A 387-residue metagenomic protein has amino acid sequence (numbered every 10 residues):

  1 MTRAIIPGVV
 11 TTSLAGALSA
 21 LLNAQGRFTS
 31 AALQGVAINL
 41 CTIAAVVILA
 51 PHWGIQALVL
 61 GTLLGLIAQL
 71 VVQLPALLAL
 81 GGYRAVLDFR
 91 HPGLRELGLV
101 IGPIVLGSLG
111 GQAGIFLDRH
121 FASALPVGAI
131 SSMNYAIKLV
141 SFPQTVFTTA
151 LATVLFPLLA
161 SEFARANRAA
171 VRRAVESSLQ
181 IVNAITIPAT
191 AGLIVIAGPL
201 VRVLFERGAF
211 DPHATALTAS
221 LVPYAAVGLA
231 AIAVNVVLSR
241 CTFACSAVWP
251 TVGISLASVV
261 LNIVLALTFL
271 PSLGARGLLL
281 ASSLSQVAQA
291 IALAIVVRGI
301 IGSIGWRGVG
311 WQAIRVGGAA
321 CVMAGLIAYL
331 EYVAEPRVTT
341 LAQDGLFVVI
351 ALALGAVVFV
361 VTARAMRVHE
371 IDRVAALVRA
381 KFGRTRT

Functional and structural regions predicted by a protein language model:
M1-T387: Membrane-embedded alpha-helical bundles of multi-pass transporters/translocases, especially carrier/permease families
